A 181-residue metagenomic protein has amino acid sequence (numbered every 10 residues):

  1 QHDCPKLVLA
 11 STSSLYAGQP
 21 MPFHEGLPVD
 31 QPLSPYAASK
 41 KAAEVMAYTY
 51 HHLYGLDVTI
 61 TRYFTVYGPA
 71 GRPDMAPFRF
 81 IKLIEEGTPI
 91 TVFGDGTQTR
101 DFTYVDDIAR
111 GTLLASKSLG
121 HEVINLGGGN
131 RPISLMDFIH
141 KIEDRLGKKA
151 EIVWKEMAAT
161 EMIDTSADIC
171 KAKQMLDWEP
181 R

Functional and structural regions predicted by a protein language model:
Q1-V66: N-terminal Rossmann-like NAD(P)+-binding domain of SDR-like oxidoreductases, especially those catalyzing
V8, G18-M21, G55, G71 (+2 more regions): Proline-centered turn/helix-capping motifs that create local helix->coil transitions or kinks
T12-L15, Q19, A76, F80 (+1 more regions): Activation loop
T12-L15, T65-G71, T97, R131: Active-site proximal helix/loop that lines the substrate pocket of Rossmann-like NAD(P)-dependent oxidoreductase domains
Q19-P22, G71-D74, D137-F138, D164-T165: Short aromatic-enriched loop/helix-cap "lid" or pocket-rim segments at secondary-structure transitions that line
L33-E44, G71-F78, D101-F102: Short-chain dehydrogenase/reductase
K82-R181: C-terminal substrate-binding subdomain of Rossmann-fold SDR/epimerase-dehydratase oxidoreductases
